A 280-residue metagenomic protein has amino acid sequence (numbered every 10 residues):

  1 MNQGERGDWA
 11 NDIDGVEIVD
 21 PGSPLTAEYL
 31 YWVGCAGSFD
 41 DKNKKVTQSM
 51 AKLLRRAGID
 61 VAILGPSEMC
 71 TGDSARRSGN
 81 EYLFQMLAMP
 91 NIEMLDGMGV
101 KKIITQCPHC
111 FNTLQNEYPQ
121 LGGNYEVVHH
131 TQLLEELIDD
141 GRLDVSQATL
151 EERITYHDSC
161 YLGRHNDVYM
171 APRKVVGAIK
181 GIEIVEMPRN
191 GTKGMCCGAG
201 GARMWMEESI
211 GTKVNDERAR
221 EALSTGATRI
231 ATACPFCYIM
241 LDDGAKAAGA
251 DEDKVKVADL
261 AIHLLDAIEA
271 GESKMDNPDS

Functional and structural regions predicted by a protein language model:
M1-Q106, F111-Y118: Iron-sulfur-cluster electron-transfer modules
V33-S38, S67-G79, I104-T113, H157-N166 (+2 more regions): Local cysteine-cluster metal-coordination motifs and their immediate loop/turn environment, predominantly Fe-S cluster
F39-K45, L137, Y161-A178: Active-site glycine- and acidic-residue-rich loops that bind and position anionic ligands or nucleotide-like cofactors
Q48-D60, Y169-E183: Short helix-loop-beta junction
Y82-L87, L143-D158, M204-V214, K274-S280: A polyampholytic, Gly/Pro-enriched intrinsically disordered region
K101, I182, T228: Short acidic/polar active-site loop segments enriched in Thr and Asp
L121-L150, R189-T192, A250-S280: Short, flexible loop segments at boundaries between secondary-structure elements
I210-T228: A short, acidic, amphipathic alpha-helical segment used as a generic capping/interface helix at domain edges
